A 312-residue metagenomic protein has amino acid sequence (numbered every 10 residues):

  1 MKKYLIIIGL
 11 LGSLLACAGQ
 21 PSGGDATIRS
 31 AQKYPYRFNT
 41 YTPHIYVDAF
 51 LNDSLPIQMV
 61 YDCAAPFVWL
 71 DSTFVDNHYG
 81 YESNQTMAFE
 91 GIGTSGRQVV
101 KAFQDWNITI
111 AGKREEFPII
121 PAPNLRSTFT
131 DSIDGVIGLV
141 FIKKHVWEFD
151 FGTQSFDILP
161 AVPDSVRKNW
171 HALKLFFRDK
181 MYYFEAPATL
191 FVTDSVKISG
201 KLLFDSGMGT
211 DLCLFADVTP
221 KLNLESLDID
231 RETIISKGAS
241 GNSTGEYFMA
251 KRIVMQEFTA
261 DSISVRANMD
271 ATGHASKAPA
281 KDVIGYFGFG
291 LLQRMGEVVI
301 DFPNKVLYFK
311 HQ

Functional and structural regions predicted by a protein language model:
Y4-L14: Sec-dependent N-terminal signal peptides
C17-Q312: Pepsin/retropepsin-fold aspartyl endopeptidases
